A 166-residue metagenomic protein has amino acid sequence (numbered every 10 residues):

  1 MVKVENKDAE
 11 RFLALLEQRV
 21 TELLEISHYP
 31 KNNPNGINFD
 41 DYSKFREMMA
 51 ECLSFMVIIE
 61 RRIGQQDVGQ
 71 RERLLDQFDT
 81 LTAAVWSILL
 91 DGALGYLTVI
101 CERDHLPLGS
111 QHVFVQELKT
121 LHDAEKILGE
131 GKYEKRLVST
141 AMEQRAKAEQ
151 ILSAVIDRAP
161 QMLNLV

Functional and structural regions predicted by a protein language model:
V2-R11, L15-V166: Long, low-complexity or tandemly repetitive, helically biased scaffold regions used for multimeric assembly/adhesion
